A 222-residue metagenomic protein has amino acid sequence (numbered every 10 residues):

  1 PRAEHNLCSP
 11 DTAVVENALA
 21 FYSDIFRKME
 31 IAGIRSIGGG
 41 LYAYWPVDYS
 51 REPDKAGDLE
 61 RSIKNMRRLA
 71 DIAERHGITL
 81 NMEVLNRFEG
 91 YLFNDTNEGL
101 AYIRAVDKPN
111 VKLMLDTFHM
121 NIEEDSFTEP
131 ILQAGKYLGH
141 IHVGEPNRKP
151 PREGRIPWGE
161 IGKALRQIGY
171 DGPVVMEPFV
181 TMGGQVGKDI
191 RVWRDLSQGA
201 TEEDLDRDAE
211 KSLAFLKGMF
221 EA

Functional and structural regions predicted by a protein language model:
P1, Y44-W45, D71-R75, Y137 (+2 more regions): Short, flexible segments with low predicted structural confidence
R2-A3, L41-W45, V84-F88, T117-H119 (+2 more regions): Active-site-proximal loop/turn and secondary-structure-junction residues that shape catalytic pockets, frequently
E4-C8, G184: Short active-site-adjacent helix-start/loop capping segments
L7-K112, E124, G199, E203-D208: Active-site acidic/histidine proton-transfer and metal-coordination neighborhood in alpha/beta enzyme cores
D24, G33-R35, F93-L115, N121-A222: Histidine-acidic metal/acid-base catalytic patches
